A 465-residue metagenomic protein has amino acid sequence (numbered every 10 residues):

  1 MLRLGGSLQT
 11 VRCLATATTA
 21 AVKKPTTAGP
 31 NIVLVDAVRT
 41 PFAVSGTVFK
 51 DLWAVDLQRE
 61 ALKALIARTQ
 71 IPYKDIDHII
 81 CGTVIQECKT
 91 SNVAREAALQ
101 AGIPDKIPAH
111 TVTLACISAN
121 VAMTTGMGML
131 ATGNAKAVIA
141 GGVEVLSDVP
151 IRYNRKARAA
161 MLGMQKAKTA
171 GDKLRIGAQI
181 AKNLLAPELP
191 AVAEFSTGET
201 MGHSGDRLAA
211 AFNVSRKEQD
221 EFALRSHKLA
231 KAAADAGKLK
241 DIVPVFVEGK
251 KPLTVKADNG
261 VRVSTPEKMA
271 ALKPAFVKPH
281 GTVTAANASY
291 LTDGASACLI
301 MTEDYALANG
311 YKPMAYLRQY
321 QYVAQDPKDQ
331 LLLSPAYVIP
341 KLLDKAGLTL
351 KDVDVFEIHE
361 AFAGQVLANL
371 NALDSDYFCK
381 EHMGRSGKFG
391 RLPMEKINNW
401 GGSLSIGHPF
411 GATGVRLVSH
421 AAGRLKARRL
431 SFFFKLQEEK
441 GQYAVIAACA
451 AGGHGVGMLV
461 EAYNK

Functional and structural regions predicted by a protein language model:
M1-P30: N-terminal mitochondrial targeting presequence
T19-L52, A64, L174-L185, E267-L333 (+6 more regions): Condensing-enzyme catalytic core mediating Claisen C-C bond formation in acyl metabolism
V22-K24, G29-V33, V38-T40, K50-D51 (+7 more regions): N-terminal extracellular/periplasmic Venus flytrap/periplasmic-binding protein-like
K50-V138, G142-K168, I242-K256, L350-D374: Conserved beta-ketoacyl condensing-enzyme motif
T83-V138, K182, S196-T200, V263-Y290 (+3 more regions): Conserved catalytic cysteine-centered active-site region of acyl-thioester-dependent Claisen-condensing enzymes
T113-E144, A209-K238, A297-D304, L370 (+2 more regions): Active-site-proximal alpha-helical scaffold in enzymes
A137-R207: Flexible glycine-/small-residue-enriched beta->alpha junction loops that bind anionic phosphate/pyrophosphate groups
D206, R318, Q325-S405: Active-site pocket-lining segment
